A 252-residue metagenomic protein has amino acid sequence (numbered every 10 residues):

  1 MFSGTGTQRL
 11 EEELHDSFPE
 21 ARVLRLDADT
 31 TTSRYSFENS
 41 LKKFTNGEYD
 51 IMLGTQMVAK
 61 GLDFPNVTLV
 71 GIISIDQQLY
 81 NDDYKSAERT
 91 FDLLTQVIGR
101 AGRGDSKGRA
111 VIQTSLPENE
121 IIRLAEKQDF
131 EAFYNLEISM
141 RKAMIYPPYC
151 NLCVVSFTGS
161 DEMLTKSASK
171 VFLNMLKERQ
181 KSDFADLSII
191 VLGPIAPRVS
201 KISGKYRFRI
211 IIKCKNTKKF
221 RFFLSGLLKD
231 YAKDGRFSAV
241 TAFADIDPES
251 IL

Functional and structural regions predicted by a protein language model:
M1-K166, I195-S200, R209-I210, K218 (+1 more regions): Inter-lobe coupling/hinge segments of SF2-like helicase ATPases
H15-A21, L173-S182: Short helix-loop-beta junction
Y149-C153, I189, G204-F208, S238-V240: Residues at beta-strand starts and edge strands
A168-M175, F222-D230: Short amphipathic alpha-helices in soluble, non-transmembrane regions that often serve as interface/regulatory elements
Q180-P197, S238-D247: Short beta-strand elements
D183-S188, S203-Y206, Y231: Nucleotide-binding motor/catalytic cores of P-loop/tubulin-like NTPases across gene-expression machines
T217, S225-L252: Generic C-terminus detector
